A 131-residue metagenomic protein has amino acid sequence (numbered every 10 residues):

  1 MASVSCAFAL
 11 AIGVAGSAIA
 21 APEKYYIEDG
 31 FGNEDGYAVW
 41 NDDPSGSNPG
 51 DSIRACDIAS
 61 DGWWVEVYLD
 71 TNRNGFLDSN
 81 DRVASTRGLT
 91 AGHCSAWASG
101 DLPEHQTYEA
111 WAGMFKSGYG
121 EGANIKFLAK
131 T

Functional and structural regions predicted by a protein language model:
M1-A20: Secretory targeting and sorting signals
I19-T131: Post-signal peptide N-terminal regions of Sec-secreted extracellular proteins
